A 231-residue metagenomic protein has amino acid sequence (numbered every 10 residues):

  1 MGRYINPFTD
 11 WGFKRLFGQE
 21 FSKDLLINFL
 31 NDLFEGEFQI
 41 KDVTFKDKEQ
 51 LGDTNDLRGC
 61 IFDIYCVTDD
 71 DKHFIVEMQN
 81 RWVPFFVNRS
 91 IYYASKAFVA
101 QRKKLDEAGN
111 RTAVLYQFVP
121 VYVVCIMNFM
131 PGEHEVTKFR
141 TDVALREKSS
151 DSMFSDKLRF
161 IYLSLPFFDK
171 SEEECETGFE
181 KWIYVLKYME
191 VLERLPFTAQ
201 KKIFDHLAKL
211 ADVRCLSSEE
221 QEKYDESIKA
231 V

Functional and structural regions predicted by a protein language model:
M1-V231: Elongated, amphipathic alpha-helical interaction scaffolds
